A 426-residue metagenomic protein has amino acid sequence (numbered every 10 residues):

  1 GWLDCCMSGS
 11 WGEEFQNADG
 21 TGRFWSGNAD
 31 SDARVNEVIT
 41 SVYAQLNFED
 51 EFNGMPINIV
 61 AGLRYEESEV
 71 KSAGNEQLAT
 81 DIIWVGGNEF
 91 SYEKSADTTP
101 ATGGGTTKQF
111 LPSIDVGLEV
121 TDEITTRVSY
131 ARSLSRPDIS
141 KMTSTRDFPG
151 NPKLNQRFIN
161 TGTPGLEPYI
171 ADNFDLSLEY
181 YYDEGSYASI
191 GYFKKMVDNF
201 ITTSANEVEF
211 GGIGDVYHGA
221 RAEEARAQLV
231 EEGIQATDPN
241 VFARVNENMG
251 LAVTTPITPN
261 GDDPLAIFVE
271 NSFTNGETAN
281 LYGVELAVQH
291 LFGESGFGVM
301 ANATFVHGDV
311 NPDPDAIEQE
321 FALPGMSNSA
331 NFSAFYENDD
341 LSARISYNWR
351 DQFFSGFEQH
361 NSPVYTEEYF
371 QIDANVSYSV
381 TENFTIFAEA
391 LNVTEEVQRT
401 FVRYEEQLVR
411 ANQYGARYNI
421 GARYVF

Functional and structural regions predicted by a protein language model:
G1-T121, N151-P152: Signature of Gram-negative outer-membrane beta-barrel scaffolds
A29-A33, D122-N173, K194-E224, E247 (+4 more regions): Surface-exposed extracellular loop regions of Gram-negative outer-membrane beta-barrel proteins, predominantly
S31, V35, G105, L134-G191 (+7 more regions): Outer-membrane beta-barrel signature, preferentially recognizing the C-terminal barrel domain of Gram-negative
N53-I57, E123-T126, G185-A188, S295-V299 (+3 more regions): Repeated loop/turn-to-beta-strand initiation elements of outer-membrane beta-barrel proteins
L63-K71, Y130-R136, T143-T145, Y182 (+6 more regions): Transmembrane beta-strands of outer-membrane beta-barrel pores
Q156-I159, H218, A222-A225, P324-A330 (+2 more regions): C-terminal beta-signal and terminal closure region of outer-membrane beta-barrel proteins
K194-M196, I201-V208, G212-E358, T394: Gram-negative outer-membrane beta-barrel transporters
M196-N199, W349-G356, S377-F426: C-terminal beta-signal and adjacent terminal beta-strands/loops of Gram-negative outer-membrane beta-barrel proteins
